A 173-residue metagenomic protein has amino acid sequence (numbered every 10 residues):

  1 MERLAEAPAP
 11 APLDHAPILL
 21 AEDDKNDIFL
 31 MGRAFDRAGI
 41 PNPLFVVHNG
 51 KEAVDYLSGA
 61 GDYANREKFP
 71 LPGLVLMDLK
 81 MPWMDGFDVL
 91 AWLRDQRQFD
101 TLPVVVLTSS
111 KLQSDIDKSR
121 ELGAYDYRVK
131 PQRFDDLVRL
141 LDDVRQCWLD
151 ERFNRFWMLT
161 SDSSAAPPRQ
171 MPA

Functional and structural regions predicted by a protein language model:
M1-L19, K25-F45, K51-V54, S58 (+3 more regions): Non-catalytic signal-transmission and effector/linker regions of two-component phosphorelay proteins
V46, W83-M84: Residue-level signal for the "D+5" position in two-component response regulator receiver
L79-M81: Receiver (REC) domain active-site loop signature in two-component systems and cognate sites in sensor histidine kinases
K111-S114: Conserved phosphotransfer active-site motifs of two-component signaling proteins, especially the receiver
Y125: Short, glycine/charged-rich "phosphate-handling" switch motifs in NTP-dependent and phosphotransfer domains
